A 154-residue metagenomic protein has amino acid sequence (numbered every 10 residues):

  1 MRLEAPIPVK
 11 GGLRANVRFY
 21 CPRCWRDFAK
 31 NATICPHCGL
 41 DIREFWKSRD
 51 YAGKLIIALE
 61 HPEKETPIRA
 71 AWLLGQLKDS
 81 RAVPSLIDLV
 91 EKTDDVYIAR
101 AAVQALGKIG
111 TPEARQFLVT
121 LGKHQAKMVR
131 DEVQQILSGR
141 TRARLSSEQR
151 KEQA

Functional and structural regions predicted by a protein language model:
L3-I7, N16-R18, W46-A58, D79-E91 (+2 more regions): Amphipathic alpha-helical scaffolding segments comprising HEAT/armadillo-like alpha-solenoid repeats
R14-V17, N31: Short metal-coordination and nucleic-acid-contact micro-motifs, chiefly zinc-binding Cys/His arrays
C21-C24, C35-C38: Short cysteine-rich clusters marking metal-coordination/redox-active sites
F28, I42: Cys/His-rich microdomains that often coordinate metals
R43-W46, L74, K78, L106 (+3 more regions): Alpha-solenoid repeat junctions
P62-E63, D94-D95, Q125-A126: Short inter-helical turns and helix N-cap capping residues of alpha-solenoid HEAT/ARM repeat scaffolds
A70, A101-A102, V133-L137: Conserved hydrophobic register position within alpha-solenoid helical repeats
